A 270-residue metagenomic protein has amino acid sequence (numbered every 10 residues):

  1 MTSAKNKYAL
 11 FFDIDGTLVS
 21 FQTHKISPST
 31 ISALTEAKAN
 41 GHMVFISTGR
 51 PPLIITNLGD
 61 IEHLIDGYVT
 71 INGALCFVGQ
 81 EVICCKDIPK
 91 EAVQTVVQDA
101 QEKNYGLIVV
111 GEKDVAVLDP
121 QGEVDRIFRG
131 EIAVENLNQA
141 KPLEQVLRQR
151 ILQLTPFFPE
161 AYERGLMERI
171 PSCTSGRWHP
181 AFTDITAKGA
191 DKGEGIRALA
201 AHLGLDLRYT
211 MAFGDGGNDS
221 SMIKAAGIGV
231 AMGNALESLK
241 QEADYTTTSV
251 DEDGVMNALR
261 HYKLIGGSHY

Functional and structural regions predicted by a protein language model:
A4-A9, S27, I185-Y270: Mg2+-dependent phosphoryl-transfer enzymes with acidic/Ser/Thr/Gly-rich catalytic loops
Y8-T23: Asp-based phosphoryl-transfer active-site loop
L18-S20, C76-Q80, L239: A short acidic, helix-capping loop that chelates divalent metal ions and anchors anionic groups
T23-H42, C85-A92, N136, A190-A201 (+2 more regions): Short, acidic loop-to-helix structural element flanking the phosphoryl-transfer center in phosphate-processing enzymes
P28-V124: Active-site phosphate-binding/coordination module
I61-L64, I71-N72, R169-S172, A225-A226 (+1 more regions): Short, structured coil segments at secondary-structure junctions
I65-I71, C85-K86, R129, S175-H179 (+2 more regions): Short hydrophobic/aromatic-enriched beta-strand-loop microsegments
D99, K103-A225, N234: Conserved acidic, metal-coordinating active-site core of Asp-based, Mg2+-dependent phosphoryl-transfer enzymes
